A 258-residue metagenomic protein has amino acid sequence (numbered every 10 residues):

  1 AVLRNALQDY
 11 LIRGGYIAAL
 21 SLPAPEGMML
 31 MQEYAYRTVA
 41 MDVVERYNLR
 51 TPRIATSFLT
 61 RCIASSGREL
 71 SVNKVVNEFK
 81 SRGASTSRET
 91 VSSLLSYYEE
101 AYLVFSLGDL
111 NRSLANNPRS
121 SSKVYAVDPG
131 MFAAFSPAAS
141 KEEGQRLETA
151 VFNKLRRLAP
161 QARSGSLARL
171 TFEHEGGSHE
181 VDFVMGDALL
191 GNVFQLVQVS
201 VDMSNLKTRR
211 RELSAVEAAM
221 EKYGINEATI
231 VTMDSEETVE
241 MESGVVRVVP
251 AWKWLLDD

Functional and structural regions predicted by a protein language model:
A1-G15: Amphipathic alpha-helical segments of the small helical/lid subdomains adjacent to P-loop NTPase cores
Y16, L20-V193: Accessory nucleic acid-recognition modules appended to NTPase machines
P160-A162, L189-L190, A215-I225: Arginine/glycine-rich "motif VI" loop of SF2 helicases in the C-terminal RecA-like domain
A168, Q195, E227-I230, R247: A structural signal for isolated positions on well-ordered beta-strands in alpha/beta enzyme cores
Q195-D202, R211-E212: Terminal-proximal interaction/regulatory segments of ATP-powered molecular machines
S200, V231-D234: Short beta-strand/turn micro-motifs composed of small residues that flank or help shape donor/cofactor-binding pockets
S204-L206, K222-Y223: Structural signature of nuclease core domains in nucleic-acid processing machines
M233-D258: Domain-level recognition of nuclease-like catalytic cores that cleave nucleotide substrates
